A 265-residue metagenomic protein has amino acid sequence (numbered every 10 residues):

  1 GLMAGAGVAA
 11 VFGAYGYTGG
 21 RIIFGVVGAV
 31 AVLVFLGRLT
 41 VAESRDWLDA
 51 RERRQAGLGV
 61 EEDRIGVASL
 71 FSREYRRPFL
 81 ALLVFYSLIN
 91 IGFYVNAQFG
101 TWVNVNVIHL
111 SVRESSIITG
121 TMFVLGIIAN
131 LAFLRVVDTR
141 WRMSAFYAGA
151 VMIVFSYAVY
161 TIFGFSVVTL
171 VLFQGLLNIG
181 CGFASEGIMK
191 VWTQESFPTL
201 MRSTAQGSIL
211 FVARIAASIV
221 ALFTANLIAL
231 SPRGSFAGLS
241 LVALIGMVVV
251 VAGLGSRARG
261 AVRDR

Functional and structural regions predicted by a protein language model:
G1-G13, V30, L210-V220: Glycine-rich segments within core transmembrane alpha-helices of 12-TM secondary carriers
R21-R38, S235-A252: Symmetry-related core transmembrane helices of the 12-TM Major Facilitator Superfamily/SLC fold
L39-G66, G260-R265: Flexible cytoplasmic inter-helical loops of multi-pass small-molecule transporters
E74-N130: Extracytoplasmic gate region of multi-pass secondary transporters
A129-W141: Helix-to-loop junctions at the C-terminal end of transmembrane segments in multipass secondary transporters
D138-A150: Cytoplasmic membrane-interface "Motif A"-like loop-to-helix N-cap segments of 12-TM Major Facilitator Superfamily
M152-F165: C-terminal ends and interior cores of transmembrane alpha-helices in multi-pass membrane transporters/permeases
Q194-L230: A late C-terminal transmembrane helix in Major Facilitator Superfamily
